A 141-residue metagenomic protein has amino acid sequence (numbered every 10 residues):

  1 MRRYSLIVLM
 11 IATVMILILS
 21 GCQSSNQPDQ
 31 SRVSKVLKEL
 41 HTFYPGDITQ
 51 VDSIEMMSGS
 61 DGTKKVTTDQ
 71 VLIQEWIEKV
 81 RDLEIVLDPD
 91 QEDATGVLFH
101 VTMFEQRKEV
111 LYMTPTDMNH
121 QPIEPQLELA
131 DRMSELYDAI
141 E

Functional and structural regions predicted by a protein language model:
Y4-I7, C22-E141: Function-determining sites in protein domains
L9-I16: Hydrophobic helical h-region of N-terminal Sec-dependent signal peptides in bacterial secretory/periplasmic proteins
L17-G21: C-terminal motif of bacterial Sec signal peptides marking the signal peptidase cleavage site
